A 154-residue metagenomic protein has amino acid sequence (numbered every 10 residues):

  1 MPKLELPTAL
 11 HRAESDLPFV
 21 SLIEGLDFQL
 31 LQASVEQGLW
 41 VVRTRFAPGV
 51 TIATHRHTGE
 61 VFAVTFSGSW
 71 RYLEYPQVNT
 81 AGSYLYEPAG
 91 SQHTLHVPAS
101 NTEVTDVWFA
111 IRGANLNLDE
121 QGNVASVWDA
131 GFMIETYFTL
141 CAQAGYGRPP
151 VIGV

Functional and structural regions predicted by a protein language model:
M1-G38, N123-G131, E135-V154: A short, N-terminal "cap"/entry segment at the start of jelly-roll beta-barrel domains of the cupin/DSBH fold
G25-L30, Q37-R56, P88-Q92: Conserved short histidine dyad/triad with adjacent acidic residue
V35, W70-T94: Short acidic-glycine-tyrosine-enriched beta hairpin
L39, V61, V104: Conserved catalytic motifs of the protein kinase core domain
R43-R45, S69, A110: Residue-level recognition of well-ordered beta-strand positions that form the cores of beta-sheet-rich folds across
P48, H57-E74: Glycine- and acidic-residue-biased ligand/ion/polar-headgroup-sensing regions
H57-G59, P76-L85, G122-A125: "Short basic amphipathic alpha-helical interaction patches in structured regions
A89-E120: Ligand-binding loop in jelly-roll beta-barrel domains
